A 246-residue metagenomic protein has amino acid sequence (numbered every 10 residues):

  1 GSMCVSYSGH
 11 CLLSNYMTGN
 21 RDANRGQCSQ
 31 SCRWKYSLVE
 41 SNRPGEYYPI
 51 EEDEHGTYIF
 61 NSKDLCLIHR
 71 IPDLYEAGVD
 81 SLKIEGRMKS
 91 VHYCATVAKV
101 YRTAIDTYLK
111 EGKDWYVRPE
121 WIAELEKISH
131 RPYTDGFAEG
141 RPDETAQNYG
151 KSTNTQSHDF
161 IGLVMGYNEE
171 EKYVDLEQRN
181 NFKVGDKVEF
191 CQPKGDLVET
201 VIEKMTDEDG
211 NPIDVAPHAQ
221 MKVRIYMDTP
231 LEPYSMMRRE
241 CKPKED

Functional and structural regions predicted by a protein language model:
G1-S81, M88-M165, D175-D246: Active-site pocket-lining/capping segments in soluble small-molecule metabolic enzymes
